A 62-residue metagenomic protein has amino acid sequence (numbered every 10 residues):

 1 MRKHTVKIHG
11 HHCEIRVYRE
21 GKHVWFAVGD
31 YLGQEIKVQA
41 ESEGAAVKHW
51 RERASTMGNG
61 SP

Functional and structural regions predicted by a protein language model:
M1, S55-P62: Short intrinsically disordered terminal tails
M1-G21: Short N-terminal "domain-start" leader segments that mark the transition from disordered tails or signal peptides into
M1-R2, H23, I36, W50: Generic signature of intrinsically disordered, low-complexity, basic-rich segments and short cationic peptides
K7-H11, E52, G60: Intrinsically disordered and other compositionally biased segments
G10-I15, E35-E43: A generic structural signal for ordered secondary structure
I15, K22-V24, A45-V47: A broad, structure-centric signal for solvent-exposed, well-ordered loop/edge residues that line or flank functional
Y18-E35: Short aromatic-glycine-(Arg/Gly/Cys) micro-motifs in beta-strand/loop hairpins
Q39-G58: A short, charged, amphipathic alpha-helix used as a generic interaction element across diverse proteins
